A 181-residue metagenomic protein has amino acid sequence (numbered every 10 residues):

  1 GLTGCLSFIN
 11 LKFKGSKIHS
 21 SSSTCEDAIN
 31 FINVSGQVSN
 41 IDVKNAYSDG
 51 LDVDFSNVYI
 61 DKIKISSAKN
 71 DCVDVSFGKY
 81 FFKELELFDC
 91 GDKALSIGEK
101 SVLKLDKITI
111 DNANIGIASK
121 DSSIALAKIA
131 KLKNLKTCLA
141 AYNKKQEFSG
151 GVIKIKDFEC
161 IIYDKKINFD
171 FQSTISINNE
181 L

Functional and structural regions predicted by a protein language model:
G1-L181: Extracellular beta-rich repeat passengers
